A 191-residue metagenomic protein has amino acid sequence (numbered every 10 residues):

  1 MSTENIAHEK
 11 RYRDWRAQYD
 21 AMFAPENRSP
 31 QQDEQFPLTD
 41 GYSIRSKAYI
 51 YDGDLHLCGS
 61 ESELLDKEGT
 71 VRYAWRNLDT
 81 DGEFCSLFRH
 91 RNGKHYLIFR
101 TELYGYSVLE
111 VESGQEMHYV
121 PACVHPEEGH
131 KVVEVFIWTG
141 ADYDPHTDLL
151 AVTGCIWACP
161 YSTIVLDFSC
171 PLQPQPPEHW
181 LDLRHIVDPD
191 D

Functional and structural regions predicted by a protein language model:
M1-A17: Intrinsically disordered, low-structural-confidence terminal and linker regions
W15-G41, K47-D52, G59-S60, Y73-K94 (+2 more regions): Repeated scaffold domains used in trafficking and secretory/extracellular systems, primarily beta-propellers
K47-A48, F99-T101, V152-G154: Recurrent small/Gly-Pro-centered beta-turn motifs in extracellular repeat architectures
I50-E63, L103-E110, A158-D167: Structural motif
G69, G114-M117, C170: Residue-level signal for glycine
N92-P121, Y161: A generic tandem-repeat structural signature
D167-Q175: Short loop/turn segments immediately following beta-strands, especially the blade-tip and inter-blade linker loops
